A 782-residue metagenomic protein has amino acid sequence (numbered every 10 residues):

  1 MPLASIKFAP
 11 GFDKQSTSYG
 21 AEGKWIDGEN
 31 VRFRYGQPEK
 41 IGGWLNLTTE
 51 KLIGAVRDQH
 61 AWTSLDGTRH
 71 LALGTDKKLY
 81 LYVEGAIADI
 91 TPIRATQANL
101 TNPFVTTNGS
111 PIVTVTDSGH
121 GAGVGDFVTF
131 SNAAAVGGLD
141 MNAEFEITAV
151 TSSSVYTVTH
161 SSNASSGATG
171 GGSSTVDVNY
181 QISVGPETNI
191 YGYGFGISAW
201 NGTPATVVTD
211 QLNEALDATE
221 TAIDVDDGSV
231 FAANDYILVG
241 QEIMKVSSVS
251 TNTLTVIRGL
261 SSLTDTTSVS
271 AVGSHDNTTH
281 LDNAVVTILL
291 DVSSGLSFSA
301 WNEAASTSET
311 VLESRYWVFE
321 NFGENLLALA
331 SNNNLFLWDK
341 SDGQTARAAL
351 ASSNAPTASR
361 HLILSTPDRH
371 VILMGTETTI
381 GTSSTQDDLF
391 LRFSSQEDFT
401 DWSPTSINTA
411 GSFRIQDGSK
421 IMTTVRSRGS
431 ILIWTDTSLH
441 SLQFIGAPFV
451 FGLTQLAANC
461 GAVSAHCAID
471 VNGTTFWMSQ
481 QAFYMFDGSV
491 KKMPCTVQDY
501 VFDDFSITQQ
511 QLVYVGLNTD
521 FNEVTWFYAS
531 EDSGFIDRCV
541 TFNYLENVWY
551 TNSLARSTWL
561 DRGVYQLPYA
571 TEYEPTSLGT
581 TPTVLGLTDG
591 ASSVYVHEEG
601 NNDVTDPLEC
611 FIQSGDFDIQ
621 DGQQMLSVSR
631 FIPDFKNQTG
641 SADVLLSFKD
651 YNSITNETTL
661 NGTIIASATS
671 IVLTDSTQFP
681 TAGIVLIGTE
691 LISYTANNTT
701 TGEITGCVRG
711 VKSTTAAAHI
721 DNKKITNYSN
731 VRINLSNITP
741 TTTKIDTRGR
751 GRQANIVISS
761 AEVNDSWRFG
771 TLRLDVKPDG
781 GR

Functional and structural regions predicted by a protein language model:
M1, I90-T221, G228-R315, N656-A666 (+1 more regions): Small/polar beta-strand repeat architecture
M1-A95, P186, Y191, V311 (+4 more regions): Beta-sheet repeat architectures centered on beta-propellers
G43-W62, T91-A95, S299-L312, G343-V513: Beta-propeller and closely related beta-pinwheel folds
G74-T75, Q241, A330, G375 (+3 more regions): Structural signature of WD-repeat beta-propellers
Y80, S247, L327, F336 (+5 more regions): Conserved hydrophobic/aromatic positions in well-ordered beta-strands
D89, Y180-Q181, E324-S341: Hydrophobic or amphipathic alpha-helical targeting/insertion segments
D224-D226, I632-K636, V672-T674: Short edge beta-strand/loop segments characteristic of extracellular beta-sandwich folds
